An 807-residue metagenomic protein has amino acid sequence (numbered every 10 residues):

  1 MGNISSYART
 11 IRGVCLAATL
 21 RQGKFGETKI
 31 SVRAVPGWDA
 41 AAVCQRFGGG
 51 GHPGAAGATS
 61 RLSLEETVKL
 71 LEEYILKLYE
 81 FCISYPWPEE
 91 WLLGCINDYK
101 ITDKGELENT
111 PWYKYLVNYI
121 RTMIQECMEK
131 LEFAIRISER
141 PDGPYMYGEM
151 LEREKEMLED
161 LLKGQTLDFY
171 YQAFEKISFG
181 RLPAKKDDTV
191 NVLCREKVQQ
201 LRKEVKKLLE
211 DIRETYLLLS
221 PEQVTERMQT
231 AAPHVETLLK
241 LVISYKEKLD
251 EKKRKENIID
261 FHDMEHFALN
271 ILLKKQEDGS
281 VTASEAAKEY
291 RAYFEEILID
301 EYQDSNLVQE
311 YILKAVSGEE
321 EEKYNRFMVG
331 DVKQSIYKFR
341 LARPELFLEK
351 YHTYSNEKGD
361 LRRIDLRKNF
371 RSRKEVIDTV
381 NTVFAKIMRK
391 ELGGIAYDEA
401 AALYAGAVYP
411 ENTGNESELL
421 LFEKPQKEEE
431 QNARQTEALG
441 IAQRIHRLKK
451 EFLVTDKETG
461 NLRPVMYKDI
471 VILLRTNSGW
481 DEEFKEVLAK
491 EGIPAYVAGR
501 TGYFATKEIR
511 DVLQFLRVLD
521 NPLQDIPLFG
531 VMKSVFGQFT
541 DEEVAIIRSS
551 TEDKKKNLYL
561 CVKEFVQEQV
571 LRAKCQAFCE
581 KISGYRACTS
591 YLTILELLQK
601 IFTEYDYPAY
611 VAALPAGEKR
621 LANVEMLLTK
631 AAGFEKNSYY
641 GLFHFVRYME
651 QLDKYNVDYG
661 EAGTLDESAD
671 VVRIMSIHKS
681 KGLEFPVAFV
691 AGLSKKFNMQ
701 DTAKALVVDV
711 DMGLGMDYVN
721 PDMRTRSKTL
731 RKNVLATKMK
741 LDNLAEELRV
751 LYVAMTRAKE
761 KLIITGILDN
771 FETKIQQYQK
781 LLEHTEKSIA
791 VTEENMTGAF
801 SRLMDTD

Functional and structural regions predicted by a protein language model:
M1-E72: Gly/His-enriched, cation/cofactor- and phosphate-binding structural elements
S31-R46, I243-K248, E667-S668, K740: Short, hydrophobic/aliphatic alpha-helical segments
I75-I259, L361, L439, E458 (+3 more regions): Conserved ATP-driven helicase/translocase motor core recognized via long, highly charged RecA-like/P-loop NTPase domain
E80-K114, N118, D142, E214-L218 (+12 more regions): Conserved motor-region signature of P-loop NTPase helicases/translocases
L218-Q229, Y245-E251, K255, F422-E428 (+2 more regions): Short glycine/proline-rich turn/loop motifs
L269-R291: Conserved helix/coil segment N-terminal to the catalytic DExD/H
F536-Q538, S549-E552, S668-V671, M723-V791: C-terminal accessory regions
S694-K704: Cytochrome P450 core scaffold surrounding the K-helix E-X-X-R motif and the conserved "meander" helix-loop region
